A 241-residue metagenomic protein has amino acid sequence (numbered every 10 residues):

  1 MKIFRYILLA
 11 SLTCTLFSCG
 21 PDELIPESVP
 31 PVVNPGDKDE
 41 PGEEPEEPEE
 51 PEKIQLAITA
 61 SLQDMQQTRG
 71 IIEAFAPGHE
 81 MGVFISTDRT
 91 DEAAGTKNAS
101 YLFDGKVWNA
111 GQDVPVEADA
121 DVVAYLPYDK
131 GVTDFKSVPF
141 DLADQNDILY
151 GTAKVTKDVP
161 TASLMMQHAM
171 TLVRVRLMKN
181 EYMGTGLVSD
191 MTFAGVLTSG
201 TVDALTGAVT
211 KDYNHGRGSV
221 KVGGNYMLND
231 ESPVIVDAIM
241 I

Functional and structural regions predicted by a protein language model:
M1-F17: Sec-dependent bacterial lipoprotein signal peptides
S18-I241: Sec-type signal peptide cleavage vicinity
